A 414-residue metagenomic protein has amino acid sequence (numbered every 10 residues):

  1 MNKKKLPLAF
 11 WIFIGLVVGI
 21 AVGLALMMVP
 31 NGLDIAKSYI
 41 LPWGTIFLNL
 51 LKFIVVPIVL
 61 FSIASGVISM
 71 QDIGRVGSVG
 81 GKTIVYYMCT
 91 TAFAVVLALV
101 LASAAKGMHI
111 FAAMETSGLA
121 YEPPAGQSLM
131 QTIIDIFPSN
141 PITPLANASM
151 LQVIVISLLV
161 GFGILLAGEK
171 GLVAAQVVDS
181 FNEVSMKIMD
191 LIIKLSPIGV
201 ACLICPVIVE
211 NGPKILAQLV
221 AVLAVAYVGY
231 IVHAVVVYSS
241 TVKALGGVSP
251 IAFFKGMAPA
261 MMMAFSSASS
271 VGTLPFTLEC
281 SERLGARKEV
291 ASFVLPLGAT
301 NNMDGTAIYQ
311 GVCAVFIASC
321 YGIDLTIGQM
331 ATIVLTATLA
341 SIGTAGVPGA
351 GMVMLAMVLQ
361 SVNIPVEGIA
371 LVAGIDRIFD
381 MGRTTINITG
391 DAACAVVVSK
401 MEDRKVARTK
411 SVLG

Functional and structural regions predicted by a protein language model:
N2-K3, A9-F13, I20-M28, G32 (+5 more regions): Signature of multi-pass transmembrane helix bundles
L8, I386-G414: Cytosolic juxtamembrane C-terminal amphipathic helix followed by a basic/polar low-complexity tail immediately after
I20, L24, I58-S65, G74 (+12 more regions): Transmembrane alpha-helix boundary and packing residues in multipass membrane permease domains and related
G32-Y39, G77, P213-A221, G247-A258 (+2 more regions): Membrane-water interface of transmembrane alpha-helices in multipass transporters/channels
L50, M88-A92, Y227-V232, A264-S269 (+4 more regions): Hydrophobic transmembrane alpha-helical segments of multi-pass transport and channel proteins
V55-V59, G199, S269-T277, A307-V312 (+2 more regions): Transmembrane helix boundary and interhelical junction motifs in multipass membrane proteins
G77-V85, V220, A258, S292-P296: Interfacial transmembrane-helix starts/ends
P259-S341, A395, V406-G414: Helix-loop-helix junctions within the multi-pass membrane cores of secondary transporters/permeases
